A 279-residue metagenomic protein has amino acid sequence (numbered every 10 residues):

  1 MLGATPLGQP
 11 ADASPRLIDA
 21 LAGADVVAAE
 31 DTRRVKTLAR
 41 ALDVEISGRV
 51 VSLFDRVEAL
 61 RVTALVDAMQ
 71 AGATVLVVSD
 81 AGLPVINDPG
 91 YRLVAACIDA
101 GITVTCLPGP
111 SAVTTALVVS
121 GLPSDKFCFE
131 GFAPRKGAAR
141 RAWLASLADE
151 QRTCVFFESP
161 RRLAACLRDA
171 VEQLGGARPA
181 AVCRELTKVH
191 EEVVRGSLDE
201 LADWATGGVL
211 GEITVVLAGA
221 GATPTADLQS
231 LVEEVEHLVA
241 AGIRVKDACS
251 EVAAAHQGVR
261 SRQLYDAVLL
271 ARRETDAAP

Functional and structural regions predicted by a protein language model:
M1-F54: Glycine-rich, flexible N-terminal cofactor/catalytic loop recognition
M1-G3, A71-S79, F127, R152-F156 (+1 more regions): Generic beta-sheet signal
L21-V27, G101-T105, T153-C154: Short active-site oxyanion
A29, C106-G109, F156, V182: General beta-strand structural signal in soluble alpha/beta enzymes
V51-L60, A133-G137: Conserved helicase motor
V62-S111, T115: Glycine/small-residue-rich loop that forms an oxyanion/phosphate-binding "nest" at active or ligand-binding sites
A73-T74, T153, P160-P279: A contiguous loop/helix-start segment that scaffolds small-molecule binding in enzyme catalytic cores
R92-E150: Class I SAM-dependent methyltransferase SAM-binding "motif I" and its flanking Rossmann-like core
